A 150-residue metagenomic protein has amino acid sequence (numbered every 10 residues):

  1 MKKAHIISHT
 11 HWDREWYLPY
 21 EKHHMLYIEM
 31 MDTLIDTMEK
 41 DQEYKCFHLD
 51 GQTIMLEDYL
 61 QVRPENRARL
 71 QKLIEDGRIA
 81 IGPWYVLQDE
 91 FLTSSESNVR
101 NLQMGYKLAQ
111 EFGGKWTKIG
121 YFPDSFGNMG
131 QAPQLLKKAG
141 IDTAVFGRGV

Functional and structural regions predicted by a protein language model:
M1-V150: Carbohydrate-active enzymes and regulators
